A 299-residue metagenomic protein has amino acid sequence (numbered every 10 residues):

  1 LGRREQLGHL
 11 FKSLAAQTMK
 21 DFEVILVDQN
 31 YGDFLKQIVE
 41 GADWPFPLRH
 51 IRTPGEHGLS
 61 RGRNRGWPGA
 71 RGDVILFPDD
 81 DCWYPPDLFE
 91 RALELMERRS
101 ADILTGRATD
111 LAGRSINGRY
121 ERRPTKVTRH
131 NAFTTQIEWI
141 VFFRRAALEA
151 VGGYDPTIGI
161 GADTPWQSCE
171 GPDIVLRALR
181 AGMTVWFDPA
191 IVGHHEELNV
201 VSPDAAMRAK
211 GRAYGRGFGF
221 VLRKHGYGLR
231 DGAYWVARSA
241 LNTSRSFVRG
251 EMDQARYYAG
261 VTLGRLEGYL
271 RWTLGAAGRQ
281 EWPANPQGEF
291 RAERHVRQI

Functional and structural regions predicted by a protein language model:
H9, I160-A162, M183-A206, G217-V221: Active-site donor/metal-binding and catalytic loop motifs of nucleotide-sugar-dependent glycosylation enzymes
F11-R52: Acidic donor-binding segment of Leloir-type glycosyltransferases
T53-A70: Glycine-rich, basic loop-to-helix element that forms the pyrophosphate-binding segment of sugar-nucleotide handling
I75: Short aromatic/hydrophobic "clamp" motif used to bind/position activated sugar donors
D87-R119: Conserved donor NDP-sugar-binding/catalytic core segment of glycosyltransferases
I116-I140: Short, flexible, basic/aromatic active-site loop/helix in glycosyltransferases
V141, A147-G152, I158-I191: A short, conserved alpha-helix in the catalytic core of glycosyltransferases
R208-G217, R223-I299: Non-catalytic, C-terminal membrane-associated alpha-helical segments of glycosyltransferases
